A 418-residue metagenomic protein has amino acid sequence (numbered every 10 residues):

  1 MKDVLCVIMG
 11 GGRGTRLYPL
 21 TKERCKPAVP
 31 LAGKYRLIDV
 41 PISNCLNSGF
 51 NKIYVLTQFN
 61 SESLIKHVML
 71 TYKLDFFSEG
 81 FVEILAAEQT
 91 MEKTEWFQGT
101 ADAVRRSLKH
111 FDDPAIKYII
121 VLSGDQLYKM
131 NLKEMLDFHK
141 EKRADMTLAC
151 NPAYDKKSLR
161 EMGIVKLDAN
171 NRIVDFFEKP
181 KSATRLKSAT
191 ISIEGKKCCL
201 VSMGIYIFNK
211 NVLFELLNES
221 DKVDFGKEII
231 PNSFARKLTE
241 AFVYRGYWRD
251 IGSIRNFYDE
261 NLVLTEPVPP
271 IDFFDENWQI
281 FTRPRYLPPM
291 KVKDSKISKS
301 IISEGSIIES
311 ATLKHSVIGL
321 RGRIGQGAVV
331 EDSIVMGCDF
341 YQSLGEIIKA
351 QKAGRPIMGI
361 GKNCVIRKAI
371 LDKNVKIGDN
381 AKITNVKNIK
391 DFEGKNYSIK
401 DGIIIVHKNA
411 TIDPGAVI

Functional and structural regions predicted by a protein language model:
M1-L5, N211-V212, N218-I418: Left-handed beta-helix
M1-T265, R355-P356, D391-N409, P414: Unchanged
